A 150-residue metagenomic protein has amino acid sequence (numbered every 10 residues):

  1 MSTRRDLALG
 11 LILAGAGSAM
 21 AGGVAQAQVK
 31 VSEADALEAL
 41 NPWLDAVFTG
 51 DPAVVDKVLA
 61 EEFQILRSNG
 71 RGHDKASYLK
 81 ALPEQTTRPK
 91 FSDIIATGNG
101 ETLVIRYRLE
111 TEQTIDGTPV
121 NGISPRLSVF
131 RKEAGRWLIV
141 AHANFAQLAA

Functional and structural regions predicted by a protein language model:
L7-G17, G23-K57, Q64-A150: A beta-strand edge to alpha-helix "cap/lid" segment located at domain peripheries
